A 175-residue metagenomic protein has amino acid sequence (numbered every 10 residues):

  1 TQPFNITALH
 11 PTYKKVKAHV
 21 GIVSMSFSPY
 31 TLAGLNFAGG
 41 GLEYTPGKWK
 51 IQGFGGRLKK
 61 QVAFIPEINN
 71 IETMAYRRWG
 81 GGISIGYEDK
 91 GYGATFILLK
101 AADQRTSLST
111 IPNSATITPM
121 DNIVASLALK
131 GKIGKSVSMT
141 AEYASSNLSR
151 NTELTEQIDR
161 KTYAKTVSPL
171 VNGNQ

Functional and structural regions predicted by a protein language model:
T1-F4, T12-H19, V23-F27, T31-Q175: Signature for the C-terminal beta-barrel architecture of outer-membrane proteins
